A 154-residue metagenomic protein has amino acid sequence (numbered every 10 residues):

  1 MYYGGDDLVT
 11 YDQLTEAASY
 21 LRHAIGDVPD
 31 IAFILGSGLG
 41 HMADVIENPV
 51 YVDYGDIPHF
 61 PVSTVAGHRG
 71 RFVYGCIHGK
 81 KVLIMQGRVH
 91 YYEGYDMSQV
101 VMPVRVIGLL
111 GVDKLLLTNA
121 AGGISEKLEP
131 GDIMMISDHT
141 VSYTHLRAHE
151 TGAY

Functional and structural regions predicted by a protein language model:
Y2-S98, V141: N-terminal short beta-loop-beta anion/metal-coordinating cradle
L35, T118, A148: Single, functionally critical "micro-switch" positions that shape active/binding sites and transmembrane helices
L39, G122, E150: Short, glycine/acidic-enriched loop or turn micro-motifs at the edges of active sites
M42, K127, Y154: Residues that scaffold the ATP/ADP-binding catalytic core of kinase and kinase-like folds
R88, A121, P130, H139 (+1 more regions): Short, flexible active-site-adjacent loop segments at beta-strand->alpha-helix junctions, enriched in small/polar
Q99, P103-I136: Hydrophobic alpha-helical segments and helix pairs
S137, Y143: Gly/Ser/Thr-rich active-site loops/lids in small-molecule metabolic enzymes that frequently grip phosphoryl groups
T144-T151: Conserved small/polar residues in nucleotide/adenosyl-binding loops
